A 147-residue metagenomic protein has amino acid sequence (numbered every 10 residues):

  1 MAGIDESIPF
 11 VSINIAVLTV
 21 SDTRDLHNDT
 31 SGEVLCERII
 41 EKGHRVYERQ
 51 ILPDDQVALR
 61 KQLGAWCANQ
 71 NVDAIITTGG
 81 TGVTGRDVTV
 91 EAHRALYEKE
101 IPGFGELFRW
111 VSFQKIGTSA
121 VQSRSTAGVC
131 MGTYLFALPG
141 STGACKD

Functional and structural regions predicted by a protein language model:
M1-D147: Non-catalytic beta/alpha edge segments that cap or flank active sites
